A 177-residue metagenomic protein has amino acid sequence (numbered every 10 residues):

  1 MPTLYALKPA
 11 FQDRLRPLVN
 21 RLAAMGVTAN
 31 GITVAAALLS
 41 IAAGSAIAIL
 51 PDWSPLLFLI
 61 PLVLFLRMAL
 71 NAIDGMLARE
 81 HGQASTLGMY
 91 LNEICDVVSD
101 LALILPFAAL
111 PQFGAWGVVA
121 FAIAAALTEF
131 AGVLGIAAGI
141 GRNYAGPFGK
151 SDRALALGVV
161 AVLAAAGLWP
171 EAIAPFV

Functional and structural regions predicted by a protein language model:
M1-L62, A102-V177: Hydrophobic alpha-helical transmembrane segments
L62-L105, T128-G135: Acidic (Asp/Glu-rich) catalytic motifs at the cytosolic membrane interface
